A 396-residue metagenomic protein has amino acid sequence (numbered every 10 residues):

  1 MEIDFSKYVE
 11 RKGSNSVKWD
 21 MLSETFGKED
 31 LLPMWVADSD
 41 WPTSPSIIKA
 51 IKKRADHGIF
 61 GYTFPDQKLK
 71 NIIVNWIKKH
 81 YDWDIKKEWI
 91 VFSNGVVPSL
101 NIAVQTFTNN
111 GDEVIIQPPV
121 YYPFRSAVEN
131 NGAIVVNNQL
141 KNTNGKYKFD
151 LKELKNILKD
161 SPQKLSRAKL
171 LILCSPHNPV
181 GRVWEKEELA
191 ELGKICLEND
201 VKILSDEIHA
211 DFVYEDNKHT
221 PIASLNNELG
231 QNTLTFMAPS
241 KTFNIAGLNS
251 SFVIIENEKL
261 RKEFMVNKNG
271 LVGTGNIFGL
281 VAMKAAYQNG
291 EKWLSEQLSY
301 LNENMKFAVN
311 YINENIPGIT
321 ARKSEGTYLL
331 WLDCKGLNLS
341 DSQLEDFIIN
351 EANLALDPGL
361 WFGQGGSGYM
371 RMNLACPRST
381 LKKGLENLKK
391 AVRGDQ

Functional and structural regions predicted by a protein language model:
M1-K18, G27-D30: Conserved PLP-binding active-site segment in aminotransferase class I/II-type PLP enzymes
I3, F26-L32, A37-K52, I85-K86 (+1 more regions): PLP-dependent class I/II
Y8, V17, F60-Y62, I222 (+1 more regions): Short clusters of hydrophobic/aromatic residues that line enzyme substrate/ligand-binding pockets
R54, G61-N94: Conserved N-terminal alpha-helix of the aminotransferase class I/II PLP-enzyme fold
D56-I59, T106: Short acidic, glycine/Ser/Thr-rich loop/turn "cap" segments at secondary-structure junctions
